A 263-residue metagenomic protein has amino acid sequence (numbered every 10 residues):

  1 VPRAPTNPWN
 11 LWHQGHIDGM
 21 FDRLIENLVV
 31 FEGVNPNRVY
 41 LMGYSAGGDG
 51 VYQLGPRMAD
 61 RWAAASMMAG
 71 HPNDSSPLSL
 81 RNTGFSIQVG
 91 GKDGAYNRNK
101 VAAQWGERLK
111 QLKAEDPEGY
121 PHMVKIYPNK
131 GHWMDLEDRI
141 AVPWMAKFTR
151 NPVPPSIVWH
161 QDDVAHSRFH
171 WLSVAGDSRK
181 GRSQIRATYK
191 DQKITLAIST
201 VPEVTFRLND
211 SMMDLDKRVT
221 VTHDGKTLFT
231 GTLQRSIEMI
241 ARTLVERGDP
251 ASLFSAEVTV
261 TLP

Functional and structural regions predicted by a protein language model:
V1-T6: Conserved alpha/beta-hydrolase
N10-A46, R57-R61: Gly/Ser-rich "nucleophile elbow"/oxyanion-hole loop immediately N-terminal to the catalytic nucleophile in hydrolases
H16-R23, N27, D49-Q53, D60 (+5 more regions): Extracytoplasmic/secreted proteins, especially bacterial periplasmic and envelope-associated proteins
L24-F31, L54-R57, R61, M68 (+2 more regions): Structured segments of extracytoplasmic/periplasmic soluble domains in secreted or envelope-associated proteins
G33-N35, R61, R81, T200 (+1 more regions): Short loop/turn motifs at secondary-structure junctions
N37-R81: Primarily recognizes the serine-hydrolase "nucleophile elbow" in alpha/beta-hydrolase and SGNH/GDSL folds
A64-A146: The feature captures the conserved acid-bearing segment of alpha/beta-hydrolase catalytic domains
K110-P263: Alpha/beta-hydrolase-fold serine-hydrolase catalytic core, especially in secreted/extracellular enzymes
